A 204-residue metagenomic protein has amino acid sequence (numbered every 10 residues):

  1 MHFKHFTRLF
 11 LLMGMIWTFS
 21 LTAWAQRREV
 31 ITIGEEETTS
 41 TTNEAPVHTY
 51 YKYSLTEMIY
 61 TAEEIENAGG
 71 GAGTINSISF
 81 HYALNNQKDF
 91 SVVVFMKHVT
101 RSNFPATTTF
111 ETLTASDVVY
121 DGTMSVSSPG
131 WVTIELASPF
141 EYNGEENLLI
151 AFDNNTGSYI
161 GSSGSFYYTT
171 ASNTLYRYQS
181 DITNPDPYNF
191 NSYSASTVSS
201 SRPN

Functional and structural regions predicted by a protein language model:
M1-E29: Bacterial Sec-dependent N-terminal signal peptides
M1-H2, N76-S77, V93, L148: Bimodal feature
T22-Y53, T197-N204: Boundary/junction segments of secreted and surface-exposed precursor proteins
W24, E64-G70, S138-E146, S199-R202: Short, surface-exposed loop and linker segments with low hydrophobicity and enrichment for Pro/Ser/Thr
E29-I33, I75-I78, V94-M96, I134: Hydrophobic beta-strand residues in large extracellular and virion-surface proteins
T38-A83: A short beta-strand-loop element at or near the start of a globular domain
L84, F90-T174: Aromatic- and Gly/Pro-enriched, solvent-exposed loop/edge beta-strand patches characteristic of beta-rich domains
F152-R202: Short, surface-exposed beta-strand/loop patches at domain edges that form aromatic-rich interfacial subsites
